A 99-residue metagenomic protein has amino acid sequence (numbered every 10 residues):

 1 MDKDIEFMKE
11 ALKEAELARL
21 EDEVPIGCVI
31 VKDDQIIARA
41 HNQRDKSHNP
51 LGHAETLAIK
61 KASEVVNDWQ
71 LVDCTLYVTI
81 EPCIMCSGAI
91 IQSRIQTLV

Functional and structural regions predicted by a protein language model:
D2-E21: Short, basic/aromatic recognition patches
K9, A38-V99: Zn2+-dependent cytidine deaminase-like catalytic core
D22-I26, V72: Short, basic and Ser/Thr-rich N-terminal targeting/leader segments
I26-D34: Short beta-strand scaffold segments in enzyme catalytic cores
